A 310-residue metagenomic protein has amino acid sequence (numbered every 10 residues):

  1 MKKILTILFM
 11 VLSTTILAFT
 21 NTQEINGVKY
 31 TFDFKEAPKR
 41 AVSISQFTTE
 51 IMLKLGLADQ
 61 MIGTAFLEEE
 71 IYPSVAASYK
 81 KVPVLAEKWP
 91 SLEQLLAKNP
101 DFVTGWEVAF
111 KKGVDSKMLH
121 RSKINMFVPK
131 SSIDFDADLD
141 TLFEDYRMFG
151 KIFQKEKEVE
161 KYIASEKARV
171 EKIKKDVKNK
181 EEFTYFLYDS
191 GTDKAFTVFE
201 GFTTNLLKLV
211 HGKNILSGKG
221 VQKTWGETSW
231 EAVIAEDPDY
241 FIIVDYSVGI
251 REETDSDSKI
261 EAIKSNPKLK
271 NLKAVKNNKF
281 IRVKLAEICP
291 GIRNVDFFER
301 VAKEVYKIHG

Functional and structural regions predicted by a protein language model:
K3-L5, T15-T49, I152-L187, R300 (+1 more regions): Bacterial Sec-exported substrate-binding components of ABC uptake systems
T22, A137-K151, E160, K180 (+1 more regions): Structured C-terminal subdomain patch of bacterial secreted/periplasmic proteins
I25-V28, V82-E93, G220-W230: Short helix-initiation/N-cap motifs at beta->coil->alpha
K35-P38, S45, T49-E50, L92 (+11 more regions): Extracytoplasmic/secreted envelope proteins and their assembly/folding machinery, especially bacterial periplasmic
R40-K98, F102-V108, I215: A short, structured surface patch at a secondary-structure boundary
F47-E50, L67-E70, F102-V103, V108-K111 (+6 more regions): Solvent-exposed loop/turn segments at secondary-structure junctions within structured extracellular/periplasmic domains
A65, E200-T224: His/Asp/Glu-enriched short active-site or ligand-binding loop at hydrolase and phosphoryl-transfer sites
K111-S116, F127-M148, E182-N205: Extracytoplasmic ligand-binding site segments that recognize negatively charged/polar headgroups
